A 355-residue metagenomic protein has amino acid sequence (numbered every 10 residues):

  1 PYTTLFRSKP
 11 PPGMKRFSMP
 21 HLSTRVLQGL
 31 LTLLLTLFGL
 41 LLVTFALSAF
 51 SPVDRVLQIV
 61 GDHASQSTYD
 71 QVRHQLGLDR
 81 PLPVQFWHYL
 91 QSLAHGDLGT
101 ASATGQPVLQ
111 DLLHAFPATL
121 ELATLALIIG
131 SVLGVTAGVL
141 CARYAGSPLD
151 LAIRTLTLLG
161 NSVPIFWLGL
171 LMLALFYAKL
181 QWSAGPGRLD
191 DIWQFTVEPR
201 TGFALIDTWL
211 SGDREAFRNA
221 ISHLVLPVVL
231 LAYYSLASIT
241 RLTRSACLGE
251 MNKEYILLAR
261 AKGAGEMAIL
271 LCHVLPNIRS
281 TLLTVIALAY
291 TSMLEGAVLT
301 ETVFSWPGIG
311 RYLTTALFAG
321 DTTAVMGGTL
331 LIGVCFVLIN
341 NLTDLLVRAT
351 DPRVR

Functional and structural regions predicted by a protein language model:
P1-L5: Short, small-residue-biased leader/transition segments that mark boundaries at the very start of proteins
P10, K15-L47: Charged, compositionally biased N-terminal leader segments and the immediate start of the first structured element
K15-L22, L57, D79-V135: An internal, D/E-rich "acidic patch" concept
P20-T24, F116-L149, V197-R355: Alpha-helical transmembrane segments of integral membrane proteins, especially multi-pass inner/plasma-membrane
H21-T32, A137-M172, S280: Cytoplasmic-entry segments and transmembrane alpha-helices of multi-pass inner-membrane transporters
L22, L30, T68, V72 (+11 more regions): Hydrophobic alpha-helical segments of integral membrane proteins, encompassing both true transmembrane helices
L37-W87, F176-A216: Hydrophobic alpha-helical transmembrane segments of membrane transport/permease proteins and related membrane-embedded
L40, T44, S48, G169 (+5 more regions): Juxtamembrane/transmembrane-helix interface segments of polytopic membrane transporters
